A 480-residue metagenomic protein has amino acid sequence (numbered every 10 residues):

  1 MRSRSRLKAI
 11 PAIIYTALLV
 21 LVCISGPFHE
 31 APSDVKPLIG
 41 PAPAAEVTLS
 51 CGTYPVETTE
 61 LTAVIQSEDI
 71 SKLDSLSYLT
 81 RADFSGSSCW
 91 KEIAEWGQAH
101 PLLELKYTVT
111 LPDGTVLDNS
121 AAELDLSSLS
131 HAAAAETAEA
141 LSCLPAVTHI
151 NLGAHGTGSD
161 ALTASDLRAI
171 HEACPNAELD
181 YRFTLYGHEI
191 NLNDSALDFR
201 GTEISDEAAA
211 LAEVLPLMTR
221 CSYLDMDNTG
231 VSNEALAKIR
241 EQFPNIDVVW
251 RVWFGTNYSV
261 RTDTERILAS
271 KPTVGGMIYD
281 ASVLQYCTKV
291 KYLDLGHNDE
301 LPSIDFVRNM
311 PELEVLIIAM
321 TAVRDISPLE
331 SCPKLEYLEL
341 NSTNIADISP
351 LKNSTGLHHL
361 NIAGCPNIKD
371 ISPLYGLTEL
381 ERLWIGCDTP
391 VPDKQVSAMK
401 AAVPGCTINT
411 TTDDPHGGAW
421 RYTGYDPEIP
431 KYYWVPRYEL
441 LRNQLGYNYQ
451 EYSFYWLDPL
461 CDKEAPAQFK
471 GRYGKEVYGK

Functional and structural regions predicted by a protein language model:
M1-P37, M399: Gram-positive cell-envelope targeting signals
K8-P11, T16, E30, P41-A44 (+4 more regions): Residue-level detector of intrinsically disordered, flexible termini and proteolytic processing junctions
A9, Y15, S25-E30, E241 (+1 more regions): Terminal non-domain segments
S33-V47, C51: Low-complexity, acidic Ser/Thr/Pro-rich repeat tracts that form intrinsically disordered stalk/linker regions of very
V47-D69, Y78-K91, H100-S165, E172-N233 (+13 more regions): Concave beta-strand-loop units of leucine-rich repeat
